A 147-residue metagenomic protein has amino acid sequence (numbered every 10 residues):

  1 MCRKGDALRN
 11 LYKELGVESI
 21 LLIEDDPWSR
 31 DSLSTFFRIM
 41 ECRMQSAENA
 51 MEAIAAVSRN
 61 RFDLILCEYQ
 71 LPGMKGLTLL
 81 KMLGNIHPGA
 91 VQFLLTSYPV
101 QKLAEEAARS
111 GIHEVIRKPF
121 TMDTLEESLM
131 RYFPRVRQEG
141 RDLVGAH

Functional and structural regions predicted by a protein language model:
M1-S19, D123-H147: Non-catalytic signal-transmission and effector/linker regions of two-component phosphorelay proteins
P27-Q45: Two-component/phosphorelay signaling modules centered on CheY-like receiver
S46-L64: Acidic, metal-coordinating helix/loop segments flanking the phosphotransfer/catalytic sites of two-component signaling
N49, K75-T78: Acidic catalytic/metal-coordinating carboxylates
A55, L77-G89: Short amphipathic alpha-helix used as the core "switch/output" element in two-component signaling
E68, T96: Active-site residues of response regulator receiver
P72: The feature encodes the CheY-like receiver
T78, P99-E114: Alpha4 helix (beta4-alpha4-beta5 surface) of REC/receiver domains from two-component response regulators
